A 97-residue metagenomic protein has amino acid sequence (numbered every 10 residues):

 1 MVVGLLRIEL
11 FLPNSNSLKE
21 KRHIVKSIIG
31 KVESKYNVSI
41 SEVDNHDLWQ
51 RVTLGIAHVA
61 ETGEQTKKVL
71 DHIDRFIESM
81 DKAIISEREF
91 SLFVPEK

Functional and structural regions predicted by a protein language model:
V3, S41-E61: Short, charge-patterned binding micro-sites
G4-L12: Short glycine-/aliphatic-rich beta-strand segments at the starts of folded cytosolic domains
L12-N16, V59-G63: Structural beta->alpha junctions
K21: C-terminal binding/interaction regions
Y36-V43, I84-F90: Short beta-strand elements
A60-K97: C-terminal structural segments of small proteins and small subunits
